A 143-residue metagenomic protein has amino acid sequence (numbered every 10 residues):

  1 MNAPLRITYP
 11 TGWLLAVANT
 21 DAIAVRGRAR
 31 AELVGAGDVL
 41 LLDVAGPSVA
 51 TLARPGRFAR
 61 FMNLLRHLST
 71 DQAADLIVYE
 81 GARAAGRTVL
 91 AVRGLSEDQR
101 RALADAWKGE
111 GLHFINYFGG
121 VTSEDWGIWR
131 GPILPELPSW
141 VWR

Functional and structural regions predicted by a protein language model:
M1-R143: Positively charged, small/polar-rich N-terminal and surface patches that mediate targeting and assembly and bind
